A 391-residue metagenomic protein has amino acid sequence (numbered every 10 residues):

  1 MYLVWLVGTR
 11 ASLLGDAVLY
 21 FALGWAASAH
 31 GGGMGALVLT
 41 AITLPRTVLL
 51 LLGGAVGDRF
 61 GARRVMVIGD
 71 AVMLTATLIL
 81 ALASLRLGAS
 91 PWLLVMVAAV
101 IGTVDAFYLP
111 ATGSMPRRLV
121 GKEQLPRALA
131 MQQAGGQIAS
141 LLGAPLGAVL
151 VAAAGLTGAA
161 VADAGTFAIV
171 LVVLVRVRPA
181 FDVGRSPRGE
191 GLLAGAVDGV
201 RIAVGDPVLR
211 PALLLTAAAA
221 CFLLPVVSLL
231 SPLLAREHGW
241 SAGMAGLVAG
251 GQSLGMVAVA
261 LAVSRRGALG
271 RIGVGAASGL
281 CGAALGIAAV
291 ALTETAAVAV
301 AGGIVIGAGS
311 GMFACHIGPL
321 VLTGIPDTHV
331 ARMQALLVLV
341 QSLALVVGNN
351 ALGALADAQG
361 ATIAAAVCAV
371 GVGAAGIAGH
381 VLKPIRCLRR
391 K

Functional and structural regions predicted by a protein language model:
M1-K391: Alpha-helical transmembrane-bundle signature of multi-pass membrane transport and export proteins
